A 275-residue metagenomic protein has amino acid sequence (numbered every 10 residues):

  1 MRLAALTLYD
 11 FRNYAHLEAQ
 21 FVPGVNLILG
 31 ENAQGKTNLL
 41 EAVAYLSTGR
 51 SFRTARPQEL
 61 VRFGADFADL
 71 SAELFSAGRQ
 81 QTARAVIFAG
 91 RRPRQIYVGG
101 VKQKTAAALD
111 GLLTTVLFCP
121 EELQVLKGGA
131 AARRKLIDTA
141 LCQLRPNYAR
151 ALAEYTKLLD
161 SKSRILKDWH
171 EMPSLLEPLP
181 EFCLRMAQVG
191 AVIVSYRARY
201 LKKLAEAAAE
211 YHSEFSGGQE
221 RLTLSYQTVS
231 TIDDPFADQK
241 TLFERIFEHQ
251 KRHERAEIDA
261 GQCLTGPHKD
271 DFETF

Functional and structural regions predicted by a protein language model:
M1-E31, Y45, P173-F275: Conserved NTPase motor "head" modules and their coupling/switch loops across ABC/AAA+ ATPases, GTPases, and GHKL ATPases
V25, V43, P120-E122: ABC ATPase nucleotide-binding domain signature
K36: Conserved lysine of the Walker
V43-A44, K135: Active-site phosphate/pyrophosphate-handling residues
T48-A132, D138-Y148, A205-E210, E248-R255: Nucleotide-state sensing region of NTPase/ATPase domains
L60-F63, Y155-L158, R197: Intracellular alpha-helical coupling/juxtamembrane segments of multi-pass membrane proteins
Q124-V125, A131-P180, L184: Long, charged N-terminal accessory/stalk domains
